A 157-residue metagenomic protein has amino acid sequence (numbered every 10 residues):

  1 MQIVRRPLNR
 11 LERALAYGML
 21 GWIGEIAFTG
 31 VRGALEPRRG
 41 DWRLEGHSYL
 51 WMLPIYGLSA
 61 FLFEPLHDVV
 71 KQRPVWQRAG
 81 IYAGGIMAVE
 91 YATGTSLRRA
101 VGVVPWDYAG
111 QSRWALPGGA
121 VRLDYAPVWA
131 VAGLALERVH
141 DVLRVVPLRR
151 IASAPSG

Functional and structural regions predicted by a protein language model:
M1-G157: Aromatic-rich, lipid-facing transmembrane alpha helices and their immediate juxtamembrane interface loops in integral
